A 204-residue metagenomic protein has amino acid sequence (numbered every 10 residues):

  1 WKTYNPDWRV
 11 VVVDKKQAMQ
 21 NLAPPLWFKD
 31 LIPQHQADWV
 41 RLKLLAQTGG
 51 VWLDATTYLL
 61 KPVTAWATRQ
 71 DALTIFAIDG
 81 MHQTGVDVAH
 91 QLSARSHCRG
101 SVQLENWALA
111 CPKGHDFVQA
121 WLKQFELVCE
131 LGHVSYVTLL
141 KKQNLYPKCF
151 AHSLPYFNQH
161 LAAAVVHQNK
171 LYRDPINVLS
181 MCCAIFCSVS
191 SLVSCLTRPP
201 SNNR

Functional and structural regions predicted by a protein language model:
W1-D38, L53-R204: Glycosyltransferase-associated regions of secretory-pathway enzymes, highlighting luminal stem/catalytic domains
W39-G50: Small-residue hinge/turn detector
